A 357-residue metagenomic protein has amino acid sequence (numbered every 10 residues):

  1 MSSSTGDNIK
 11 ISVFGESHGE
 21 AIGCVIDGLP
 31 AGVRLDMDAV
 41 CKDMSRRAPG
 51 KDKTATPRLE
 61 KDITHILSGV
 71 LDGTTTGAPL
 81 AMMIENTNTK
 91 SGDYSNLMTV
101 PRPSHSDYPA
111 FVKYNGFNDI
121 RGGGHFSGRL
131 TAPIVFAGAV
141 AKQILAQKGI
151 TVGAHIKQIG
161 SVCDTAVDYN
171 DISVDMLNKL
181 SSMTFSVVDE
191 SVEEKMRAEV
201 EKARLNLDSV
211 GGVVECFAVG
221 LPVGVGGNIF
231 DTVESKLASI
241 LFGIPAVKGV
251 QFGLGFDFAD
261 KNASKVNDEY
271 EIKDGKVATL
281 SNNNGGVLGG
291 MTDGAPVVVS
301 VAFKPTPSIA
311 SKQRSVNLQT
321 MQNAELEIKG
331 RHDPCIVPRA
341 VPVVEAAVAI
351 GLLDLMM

Functional and structural regions predicted by a protein language model:
M1-R58: N-terminal, positively charged regions that mediate nucleic acid binding
K10, T306-M357: Internal helix-turn-beta structural module
K10-G15, N118-L130, V223-G227, N282-V287 (+1 more regions): A short glycine/serine-rich beta->alpha loop
F14-E20, L207-N323: Glycine-rich anion/phosphate-binding loop at the beta-strand->alpha-helix junction
E20-G32, G128-I150, D231-S239, A295-T306 (+1 more regions): Alpha-helical support elements that line or immediately flank enzyme active sites and cofactor-binding pockets
D43-P109: Glycine-rich, N-terminal phosphate-binding loop and its surrounding beta-alpha-beta segment
M98-G124, R314-H332: Short acidic, glycine/tyrosine-flanked loop/strand segments centered on an H-E-D-like triad
K113-I229: Glycine-rich, mobile lid/loop segments that gate access to catalytic sites or pores
